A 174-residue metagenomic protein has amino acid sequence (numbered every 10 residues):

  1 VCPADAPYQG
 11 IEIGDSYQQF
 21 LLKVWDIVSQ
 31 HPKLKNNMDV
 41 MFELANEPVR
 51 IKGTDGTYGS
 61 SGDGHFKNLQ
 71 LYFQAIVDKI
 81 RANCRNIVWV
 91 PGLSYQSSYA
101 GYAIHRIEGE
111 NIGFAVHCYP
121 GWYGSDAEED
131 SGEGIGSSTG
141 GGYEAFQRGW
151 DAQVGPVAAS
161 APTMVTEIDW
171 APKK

Functional and structural regions predicted by a protein language model:
V1-I11: Aromatic-lined carbohydrate-binding surfaces of glycoside hydrolases
E12-M41, A45-K174: Extracellular glycoside hydrolase catalytic/binding regions
